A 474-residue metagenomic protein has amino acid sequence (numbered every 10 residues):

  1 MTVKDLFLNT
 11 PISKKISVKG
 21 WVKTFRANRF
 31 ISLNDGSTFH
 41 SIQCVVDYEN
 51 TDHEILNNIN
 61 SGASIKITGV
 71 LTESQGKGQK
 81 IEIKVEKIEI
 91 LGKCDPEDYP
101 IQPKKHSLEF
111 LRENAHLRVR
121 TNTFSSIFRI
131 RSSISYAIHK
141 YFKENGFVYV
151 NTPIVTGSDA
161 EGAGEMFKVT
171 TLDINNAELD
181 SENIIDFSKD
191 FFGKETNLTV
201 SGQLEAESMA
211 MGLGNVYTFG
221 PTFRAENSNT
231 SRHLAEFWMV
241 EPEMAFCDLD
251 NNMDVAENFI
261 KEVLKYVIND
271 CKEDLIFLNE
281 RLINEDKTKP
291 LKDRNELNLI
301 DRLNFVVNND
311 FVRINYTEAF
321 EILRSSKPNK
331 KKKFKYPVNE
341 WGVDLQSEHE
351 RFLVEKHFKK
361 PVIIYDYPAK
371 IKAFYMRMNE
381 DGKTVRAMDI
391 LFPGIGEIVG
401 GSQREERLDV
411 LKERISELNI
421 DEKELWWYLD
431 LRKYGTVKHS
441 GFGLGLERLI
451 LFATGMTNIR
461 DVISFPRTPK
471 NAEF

Functional and structural regions predicted by a protein language model:
T2-A245: Class II aminoacyl-tRNA synthetase-like tRNA-binding/catalytic domains
K87, E318, R448: Ca2+-coordinating acidic residues in Ca2+-binding motifs
F128, F246-D250, N309: Short, charged/polar micro-motifs that form catalytic or ligand-binding hotspots
R131, L249-E257: Short, charged, low-complexity patches
A160-M166, T171-D186, N258-I390, E417-V437: Metal-assisted phosphate- and nucleotidyl-transfer catalytic regions
G193, L198, M211-P221, L234-D248 (+4 more regions): TRNA-recognition modules of translation machinery and tRNA-sensing kinases, especially anticodon-binding
